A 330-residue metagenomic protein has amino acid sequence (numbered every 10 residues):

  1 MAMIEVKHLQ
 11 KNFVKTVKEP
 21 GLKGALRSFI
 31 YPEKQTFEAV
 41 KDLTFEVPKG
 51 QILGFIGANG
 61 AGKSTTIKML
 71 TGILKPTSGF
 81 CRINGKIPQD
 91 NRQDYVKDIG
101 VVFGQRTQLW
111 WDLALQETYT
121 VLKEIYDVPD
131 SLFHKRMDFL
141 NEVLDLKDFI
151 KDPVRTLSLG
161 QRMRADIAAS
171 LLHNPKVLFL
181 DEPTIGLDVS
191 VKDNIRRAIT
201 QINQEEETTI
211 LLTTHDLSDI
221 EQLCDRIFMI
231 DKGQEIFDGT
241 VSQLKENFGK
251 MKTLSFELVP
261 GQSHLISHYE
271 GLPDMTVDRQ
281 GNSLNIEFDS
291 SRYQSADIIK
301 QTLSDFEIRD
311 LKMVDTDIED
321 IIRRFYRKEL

Functional and structural regions predicted by a protein language model:
G21-F29, T120, E124, S131-F149: Conserved ABC ATPase "signature" region
G79-D90, Y95-V96: Conserved ABC transporter NBD signature motif
D112, P153-L157: Conserved ABC ATPase signature
N174: Conserved catalytic motifs of ABC-family nucleotide-binding domains
L178-E182: Catalytic Walker B motif of ABC-type/P-loop ATPase nucleotide-binding domains
R196-D289: ABC transporter nucleotide-binding domain
